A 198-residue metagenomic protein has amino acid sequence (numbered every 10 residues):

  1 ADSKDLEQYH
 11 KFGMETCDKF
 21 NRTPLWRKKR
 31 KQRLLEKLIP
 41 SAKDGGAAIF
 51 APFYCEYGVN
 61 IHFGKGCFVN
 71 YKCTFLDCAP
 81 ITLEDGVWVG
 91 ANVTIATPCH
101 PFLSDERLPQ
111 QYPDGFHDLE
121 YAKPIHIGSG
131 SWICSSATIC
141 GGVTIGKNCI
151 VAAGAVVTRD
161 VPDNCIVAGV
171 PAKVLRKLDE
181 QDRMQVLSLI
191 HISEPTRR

Functional and structural regions predicted by a protein language model:
A1-D2: Low-complexity, intrinsically disordered regions in eukaryotic regulatory proteins and secreted peptide precursors
K19-N70: Long amphipathic N-terminal alpha/beta scaffold segment
F53-F63, F68-T144, V170, K177-D179 (+1 more regions): Flexible, glycine/small-residue-enriched loop-and-beta-strand segment within the central core of proteins
V151, G169: Conserved G/P- and acidic residue-centered "switch" motifs that form tight phosphate/ATP-binding loops in soluble
S188-R198: Residue-level detector of conserved catalytic or cofactor/ligand-binding positions in enzyme active sites
